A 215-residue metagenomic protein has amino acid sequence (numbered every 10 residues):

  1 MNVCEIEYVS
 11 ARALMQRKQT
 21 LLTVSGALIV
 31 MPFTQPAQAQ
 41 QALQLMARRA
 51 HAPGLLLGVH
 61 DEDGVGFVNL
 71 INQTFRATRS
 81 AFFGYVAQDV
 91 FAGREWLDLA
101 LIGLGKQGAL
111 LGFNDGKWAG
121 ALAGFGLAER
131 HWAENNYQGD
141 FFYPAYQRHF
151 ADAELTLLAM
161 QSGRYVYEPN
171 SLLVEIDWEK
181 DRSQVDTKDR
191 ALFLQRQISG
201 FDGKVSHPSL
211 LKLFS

Functional and structural regions predicted by a protein language model:
M1-L45, L57: N-proximal low-complexity "stem/linker" segments adjacent to membrane-targeting elements
M1-M15, L22, A153-S215: C-terminal catalytic/acceptor-binding lobe
H60-F67, F91, G116-W118: Short, acidic/glycine-rich phosphate-metal binding loop used to engage nucleotide
I71-F82: Active-site nucleotide-sugar/metal-binding loop of Leloir-type enzymes
S80-F91: Short beta-strand-to-loop acidic/aromatic patch adjacent to the donor-nucleotide binding site
E95-F113: Conserved donor-nucleotide/metal-binding helix-loop-beta segment in metal-dependent transferases, i.e., the alpha-helix
A109-G124: Short beta-strand-to-loop element that shapes/binds the nucleotide-sugar donor at the catalytic cleft/hinge
R130-H149, E154, L158-E168: Aromatic-glycine-rich donor-binding/catalytic loop that engages nucleotide-sugar donors across glycosyltransferases
